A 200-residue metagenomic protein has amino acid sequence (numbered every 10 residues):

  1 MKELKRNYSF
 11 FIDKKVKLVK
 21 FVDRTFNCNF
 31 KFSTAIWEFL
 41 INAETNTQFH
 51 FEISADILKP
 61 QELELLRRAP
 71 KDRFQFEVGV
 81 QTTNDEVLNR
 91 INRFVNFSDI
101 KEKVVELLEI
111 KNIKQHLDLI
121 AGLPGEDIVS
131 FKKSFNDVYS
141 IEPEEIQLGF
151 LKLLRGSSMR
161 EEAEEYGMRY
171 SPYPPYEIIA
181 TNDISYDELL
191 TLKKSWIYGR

Functional and structural regions predicted by a protein language model:
M1-K2, S98, V129-K132: Residues in well-ordered alpha-helical elements
E3-P124: Conserved SAM/AdoMet-binding glycine-rich loop
F11, P70, V138, W196-G199: Alpha-helix boundary/capping residues
F30-K31, E86-I91, P124-V129, E142-L189 (+1 more regions): Flexible glycine/acidic-rich beta-alpha junction loops that bind and position SAM and/or redox cofactors in anaerobic
W37-E38, S134, A163-G167: Short, hinge-like loop/turn segments at secondary-structure boundaries
Q61-L66, P124-E142: Catalytic cores of alpha/beta
I100-K103, S134, L192: Hydrophobic side chains in well-ordered alpha-helices
